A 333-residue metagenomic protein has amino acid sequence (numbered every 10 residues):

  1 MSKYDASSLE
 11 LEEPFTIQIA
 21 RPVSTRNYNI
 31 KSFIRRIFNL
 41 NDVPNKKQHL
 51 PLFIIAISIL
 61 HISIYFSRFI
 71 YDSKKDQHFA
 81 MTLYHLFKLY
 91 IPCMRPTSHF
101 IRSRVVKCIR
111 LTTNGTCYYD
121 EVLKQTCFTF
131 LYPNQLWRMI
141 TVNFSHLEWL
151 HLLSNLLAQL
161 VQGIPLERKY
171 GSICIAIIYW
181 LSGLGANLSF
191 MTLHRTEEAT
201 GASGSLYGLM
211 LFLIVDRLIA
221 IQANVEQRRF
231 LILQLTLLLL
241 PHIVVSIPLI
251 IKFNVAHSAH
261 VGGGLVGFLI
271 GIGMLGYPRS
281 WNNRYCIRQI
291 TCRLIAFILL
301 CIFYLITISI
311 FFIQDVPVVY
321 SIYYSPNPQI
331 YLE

Functional and structural regions predicted by a protein language model:
M1-R95, L231-E333: C-terminal transmembrane module of polytopic alpha-helical membrane proteins
V43-K46, D120, F190, A223: General secondary-structure edge motif
A56-S63, L136, I140, F144-W149 (+6 more regions): Hydrophobic alpha-helical cores of multi-pass transmembrane domains in eukaryotic membrane proteins
I57, Y65-A202, I250, V255: N-terminal TM1-TM2 helical hairpin plus the immediately adjacent luminal interfacial "cap"
R168-S172, L213-I232, L275-I287: Alpha-helical transmembrane bundle and helix-membrane interface signal in multi-pass integral membrane proteins
